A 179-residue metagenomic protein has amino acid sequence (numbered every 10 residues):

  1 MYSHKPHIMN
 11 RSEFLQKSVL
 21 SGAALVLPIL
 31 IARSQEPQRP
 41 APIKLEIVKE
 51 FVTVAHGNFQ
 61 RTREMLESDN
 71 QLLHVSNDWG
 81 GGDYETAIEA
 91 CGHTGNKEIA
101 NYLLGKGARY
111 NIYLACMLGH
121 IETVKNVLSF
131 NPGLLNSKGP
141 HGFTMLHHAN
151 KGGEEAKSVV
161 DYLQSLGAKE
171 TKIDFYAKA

Functional and structural regions predicted by a protein language model:
Y2-H7, E13-S34: N-terminal export signals
S12, G105, S165-G167: Glyoxalase I/VOC metalloenzyme domain signal
I29-E64: C-terminal segment of N-terminal export signals and the immediately downstream linker at the start of the mature
A41-T53, H74-A90, R109-C116, S137-K151 (+1 more regions): Ankyrin-repeat boundary/"N-cap" motif
N58-L66, N96-L104, H120-L128, E154-Q164: Ankyrin repeat structural motif
N70-Q71, G107-A108, P132-G133, A168: Ankyrin-repeat C-terminal turn/loop position
V159-A179: Terminal, low-structured helical/coil segments at or just beyond the last alpha-helical repeat
